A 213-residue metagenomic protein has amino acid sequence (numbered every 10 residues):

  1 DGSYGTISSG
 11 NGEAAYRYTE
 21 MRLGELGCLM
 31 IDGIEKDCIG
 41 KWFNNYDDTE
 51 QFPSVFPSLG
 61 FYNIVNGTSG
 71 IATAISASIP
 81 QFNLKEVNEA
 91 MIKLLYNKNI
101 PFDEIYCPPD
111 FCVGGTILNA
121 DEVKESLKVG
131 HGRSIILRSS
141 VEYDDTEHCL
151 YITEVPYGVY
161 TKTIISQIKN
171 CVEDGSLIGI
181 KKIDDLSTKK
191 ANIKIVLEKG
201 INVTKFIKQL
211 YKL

Functional and structural regions predicted by a protein language model:
D1-H131, K194: Catalytic phosphate-handling regions of large nucleic-acid enzymes and associated NTPases
F102-E122, S126-L213: Charged, surface-exposed alpha-helical interface/stalk elements
